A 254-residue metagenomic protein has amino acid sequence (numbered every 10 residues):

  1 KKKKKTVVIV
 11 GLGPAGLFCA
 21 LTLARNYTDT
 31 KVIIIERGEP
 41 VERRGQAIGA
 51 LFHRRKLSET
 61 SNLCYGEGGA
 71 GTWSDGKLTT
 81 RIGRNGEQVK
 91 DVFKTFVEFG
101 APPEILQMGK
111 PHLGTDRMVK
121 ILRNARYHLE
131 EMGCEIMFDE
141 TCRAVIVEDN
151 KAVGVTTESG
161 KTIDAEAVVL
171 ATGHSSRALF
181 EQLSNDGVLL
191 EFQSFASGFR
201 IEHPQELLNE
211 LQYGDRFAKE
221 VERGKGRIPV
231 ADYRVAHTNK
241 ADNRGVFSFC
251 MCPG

Functional and structural regions predicted by a protein language model:
K1-T95, F99-G254: Residues forming the flavin
